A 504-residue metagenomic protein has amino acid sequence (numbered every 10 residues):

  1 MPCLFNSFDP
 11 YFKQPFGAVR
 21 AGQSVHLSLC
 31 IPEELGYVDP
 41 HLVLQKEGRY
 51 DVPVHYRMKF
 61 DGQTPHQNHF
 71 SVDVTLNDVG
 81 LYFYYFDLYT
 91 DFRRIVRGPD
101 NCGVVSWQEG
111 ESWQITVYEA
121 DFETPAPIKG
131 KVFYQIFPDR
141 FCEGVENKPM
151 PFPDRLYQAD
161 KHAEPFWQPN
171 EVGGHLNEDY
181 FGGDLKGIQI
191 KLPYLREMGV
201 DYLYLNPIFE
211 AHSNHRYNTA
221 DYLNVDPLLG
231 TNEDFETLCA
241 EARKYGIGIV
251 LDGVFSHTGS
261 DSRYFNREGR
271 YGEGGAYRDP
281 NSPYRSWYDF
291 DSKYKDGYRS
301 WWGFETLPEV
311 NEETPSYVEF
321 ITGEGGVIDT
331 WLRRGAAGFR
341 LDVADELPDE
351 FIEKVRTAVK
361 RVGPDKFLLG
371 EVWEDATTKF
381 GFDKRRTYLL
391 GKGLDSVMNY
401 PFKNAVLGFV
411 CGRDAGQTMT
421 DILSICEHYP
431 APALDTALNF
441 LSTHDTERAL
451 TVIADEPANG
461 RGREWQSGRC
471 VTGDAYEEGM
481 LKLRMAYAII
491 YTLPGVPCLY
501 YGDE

Functional and structural regions predicted by a protein language model:
M1-Y134, V362: Glycan-association/targeting regions that enable binding to alpha-glucans and other polysaccharides
L29, I136, L195, L205 (+9 more regions): Conserved, mostly hydrophobic/aromatic
I31-E33, V74-D78, T90, F137-R140 (+6 more regions): Short, flexible loop/turn elements at secondary-structure junctions
F122-A126, I188-G199, C239, I425-P430 (+1 more regions): Short amphipathic alpha-helices and their capping/turn segments at secondary-structure boundaries
K131, F137-D201, I208-R334, V355-R361 (+1 more regions): Substrate-binding/active-site clefts of carbohydrate-active enzymes
V132-Y134, L203-L205, I249-L251, F339 (+4 more regions): Hydrophobic faces of well-ordered beta-strands that scaffold small-molecule active sites in alpha/beta enzyme cores
C239-G248, S256-H257, S262-E273, V327 (+2 more regions): Active-site-proximal helices and loops of the catalytic beta/alpha 8
T420-D503: Active-site-proximal substrate-binding groove within the catalytic cores of carbohydrate-active enzymes
